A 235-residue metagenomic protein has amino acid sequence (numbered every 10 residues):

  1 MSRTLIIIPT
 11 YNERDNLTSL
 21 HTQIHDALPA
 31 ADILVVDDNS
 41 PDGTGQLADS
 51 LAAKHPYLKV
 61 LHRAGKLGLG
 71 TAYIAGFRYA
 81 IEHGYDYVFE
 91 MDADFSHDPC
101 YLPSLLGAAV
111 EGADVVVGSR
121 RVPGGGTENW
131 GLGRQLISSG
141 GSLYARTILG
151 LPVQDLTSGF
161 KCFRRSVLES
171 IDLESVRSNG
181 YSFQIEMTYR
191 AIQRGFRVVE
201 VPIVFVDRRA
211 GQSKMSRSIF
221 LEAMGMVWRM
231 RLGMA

Functional and structural regions predicted by a protein language model:
R3, L47, C100, E111 (+1 more regions): Terminal low-complexity segments of carbohydrate-biosynthetic enzymes
R3-L5, D32, E186: Cell-envelope/extracellular polymer assembly enzymes that use nucleotide-activated donors
I8, H21, A30-S40, L61-H62 (+1 more regions): Short beta-strand/loop segment that forms part of the nucleotide-sugar
E13-A27: Short, well-formed alpha-helical segments that are part of the catalytic scaffolds of diverse glycosyltransferases
D15-S19, D42-L51: Acidic helix N-cap motif at the loop->helix transition within catalytic regions of sugar-transfer enzymes
D37-Q46, F95: A conserved acidic beta->alpha catalytic loop
Y57, L61-E82, Y87, P99-Y181 (+1 more regions): Acceptor/aglycone-binding surface of glycosyltransferases and processive sugar-polymer synthases
P152, S175-N179, T188-V204: Catalytic donor-sugar/metal-binding loop of nucleotide-sugar-dependent glycosyltransferases
